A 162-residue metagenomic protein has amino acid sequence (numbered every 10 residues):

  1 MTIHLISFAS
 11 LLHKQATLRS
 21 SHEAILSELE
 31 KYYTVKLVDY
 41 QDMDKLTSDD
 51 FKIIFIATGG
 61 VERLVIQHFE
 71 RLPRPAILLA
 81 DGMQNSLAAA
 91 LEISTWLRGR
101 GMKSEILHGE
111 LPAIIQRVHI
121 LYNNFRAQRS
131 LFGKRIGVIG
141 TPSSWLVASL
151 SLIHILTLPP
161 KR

Functional and structural regions predicted by a protein language model:
M1-L91, R98-R100, Q116, I120-N123 (+1 more regions): Metallocofactor- and cofactor-centric catalytic cores in central/energy metabolism, strongly enriched
D44-S48, A148-I153: Solvent-exposed, charged interface segments at domain starts and junctions
G82, L107, T141: Glycine- and other small-residue-rich loops at beta-strand/loop junctions that grip anionic moieties
T95-L107: Conserved thiamine diphosphate
I106-I115: Glycine-rich beta-alpha loop elements in corrinoid/cobalamin-binding modules across cobalamin-dependent enzymes
E110, L121-A127: Beta-rich, aromatic/charged-enriched effector core domains that present basic-aromatic interfaces for binding
R126-L152: Conserved anion/nucleotide-ligand pocket segment
I153-P160: Conserved small/polar residues in nucleotide/adenosyl-binding loops
